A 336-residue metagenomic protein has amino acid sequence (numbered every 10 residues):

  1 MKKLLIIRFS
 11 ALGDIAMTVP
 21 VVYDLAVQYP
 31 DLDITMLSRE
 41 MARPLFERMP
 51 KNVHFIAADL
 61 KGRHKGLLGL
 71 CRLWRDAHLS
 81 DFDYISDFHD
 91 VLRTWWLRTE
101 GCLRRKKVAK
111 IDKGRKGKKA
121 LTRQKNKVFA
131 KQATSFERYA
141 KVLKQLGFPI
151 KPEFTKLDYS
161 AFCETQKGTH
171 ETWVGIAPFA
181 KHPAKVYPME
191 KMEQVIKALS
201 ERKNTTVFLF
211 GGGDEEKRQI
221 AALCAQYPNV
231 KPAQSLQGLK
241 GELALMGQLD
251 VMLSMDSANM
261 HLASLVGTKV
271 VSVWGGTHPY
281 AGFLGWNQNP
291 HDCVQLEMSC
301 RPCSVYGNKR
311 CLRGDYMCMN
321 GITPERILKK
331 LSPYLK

Functional and structural regions predicted by a protein language model:
M1-K336: Catalytic machinery of carbohydrate-active enzymes, primarily nucleotide-sugar-dependent glycosyltransferases
